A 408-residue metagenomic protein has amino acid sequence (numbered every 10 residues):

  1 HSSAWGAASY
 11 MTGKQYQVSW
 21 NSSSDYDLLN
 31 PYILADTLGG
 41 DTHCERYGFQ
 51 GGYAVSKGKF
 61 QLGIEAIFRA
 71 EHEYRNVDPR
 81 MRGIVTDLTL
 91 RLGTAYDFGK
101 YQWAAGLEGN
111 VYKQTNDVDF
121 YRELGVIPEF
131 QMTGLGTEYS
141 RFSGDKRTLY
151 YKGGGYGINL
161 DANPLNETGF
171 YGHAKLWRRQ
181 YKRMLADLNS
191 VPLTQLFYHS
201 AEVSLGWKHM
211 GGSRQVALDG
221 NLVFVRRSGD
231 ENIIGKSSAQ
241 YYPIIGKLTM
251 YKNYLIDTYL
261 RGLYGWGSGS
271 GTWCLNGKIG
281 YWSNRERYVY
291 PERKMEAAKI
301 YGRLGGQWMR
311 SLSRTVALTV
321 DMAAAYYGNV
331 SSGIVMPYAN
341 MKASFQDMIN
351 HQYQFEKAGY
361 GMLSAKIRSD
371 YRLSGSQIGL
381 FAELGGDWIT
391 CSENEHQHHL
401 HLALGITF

Functional and structural regions predicted by a protein language model:
S2-G6, G58-I64, G99-A105, N166-G172 (+5 more regions): Outer-envelope beta-barrel architecture signal
Y10-K14, V55-K59, F68-H72, F98 (+10 more regions): Transmembrane beta-strands of outer-membrane beta-barrel pores
W20-I33, G106-K152, Q180-Q195, I234-Y241: Short, flexible helix-coil linker/hinge segments at the edges of structured domains or between repeats
G39-H43, R80-I84, T148-G154, V191-H199 (+4 more regions): Replace "Gram-negative outer membrane beta-barrel proteins" with "bacterial and organellar outer membrane beta-barrel
F49-G51, L90-L92, I158-A162, V203-L205 (+4 more regions): Membrane-embedded beta-strands of outer-membrane beta-barrel proteins, especially the hydrophobic/small aromatic
V55-K57, T94-F98, A162-N166, W207-G211 (+4 more regions): Residue-level signature of outer-membrane beta-barrel architecture
F142-G277: Long, internal scaffold/assembly segments composed of regular secondary structure
H396-F408: Outer-membrane beta-barrel "beta-signal"
